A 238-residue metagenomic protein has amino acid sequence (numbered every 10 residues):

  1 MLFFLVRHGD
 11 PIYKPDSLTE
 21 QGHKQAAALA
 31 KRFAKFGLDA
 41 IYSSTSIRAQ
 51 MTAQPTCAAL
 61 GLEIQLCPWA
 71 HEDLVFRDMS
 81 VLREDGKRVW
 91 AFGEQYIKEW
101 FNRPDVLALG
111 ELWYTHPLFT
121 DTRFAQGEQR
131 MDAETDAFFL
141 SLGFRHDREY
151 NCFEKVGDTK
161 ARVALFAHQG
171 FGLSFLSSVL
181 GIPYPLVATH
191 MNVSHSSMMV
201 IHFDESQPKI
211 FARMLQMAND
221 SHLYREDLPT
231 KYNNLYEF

Functional and structural regions predicted by a protein language model:
M1-H71: Active-site-proximal alpha-helix that buttresses catalytic centers in soluble enzyme cores
L2-V6, Y42, T159-A167, F171: Beta-strand elements within well-structured catalytic alpha/beta cores of enzymes that handle phosphate/sulfate esters
H8, H168, D220-Y224: Histidine-centered active-site/metal-ligand motif
P11, F171-G172: Short active-site segment of divalent metal-dependent hydrolases/proteases that encodes the spacing between
L18, T45, F124, E128 (+2 more regions): Aromatic-acidic/polar surface patches that form glycan- and anion
A28-K31, M51, P55, A137 (+3 more regions): Residue-level signal for well-ordered alpha-helical scaffold segments within enzymatic catalytic domains
G61-F144: Phosphate-handling substructures
D73-F92, R145, E149-R162, L173-F238: Acidic, low-complexity terminal tails and accessory targeting/binding regions of phosphate-metabolizing enzymes
